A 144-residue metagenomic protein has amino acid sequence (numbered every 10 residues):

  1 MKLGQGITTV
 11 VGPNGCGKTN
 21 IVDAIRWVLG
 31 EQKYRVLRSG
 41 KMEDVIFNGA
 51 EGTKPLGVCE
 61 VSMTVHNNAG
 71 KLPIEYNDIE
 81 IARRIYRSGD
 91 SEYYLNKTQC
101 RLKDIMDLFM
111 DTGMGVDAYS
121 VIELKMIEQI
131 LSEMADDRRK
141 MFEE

Functional and structural regions predicted by a protein language model:
M1-E144: Gly/Lys-enriched N-terminal cap/neck module of very large, oligomeric protein machines
